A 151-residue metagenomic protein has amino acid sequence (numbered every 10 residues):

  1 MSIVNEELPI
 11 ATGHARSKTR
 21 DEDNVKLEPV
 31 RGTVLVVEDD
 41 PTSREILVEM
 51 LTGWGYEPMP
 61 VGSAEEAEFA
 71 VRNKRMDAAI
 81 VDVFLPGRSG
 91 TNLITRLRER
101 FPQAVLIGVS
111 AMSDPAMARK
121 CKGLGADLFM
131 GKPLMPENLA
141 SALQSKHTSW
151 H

Functional and structural regions predicted by a protein language model:
M1-L35, E137-H151: Non-catalytic signal-transmission and effector/linker regions of two-component phosphorelay proteins
E38: Conserved acidic carboxylate
P41-M59: Two-component/phosphorelay signaling modules centered on CheY-like receiver
P60-A78: Acidic, metal-coordinating helix/loop segments flanking the phosphotransfer/catalytic sites of two-component signaling
S63, S89-N92: Acidic catalytic/metal-coordinating carboxylates
F69, T91-Q103: Short amphipathic alpha-helix used as the core "switch/output" element in two-component signaling
N92, S113-M130, S141: Alpha4 helix (beta4-alpha4-beta5 surface) of REC/receiver domains from two-component response regulators
